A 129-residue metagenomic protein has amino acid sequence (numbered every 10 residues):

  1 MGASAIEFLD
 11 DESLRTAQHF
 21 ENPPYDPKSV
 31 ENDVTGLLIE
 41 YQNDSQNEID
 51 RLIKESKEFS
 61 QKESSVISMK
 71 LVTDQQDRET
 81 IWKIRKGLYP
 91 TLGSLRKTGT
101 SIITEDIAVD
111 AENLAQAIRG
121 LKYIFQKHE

Functional and structural regions predicted by a protein language model:
M1-E129: Noncatalytic alpha-helical scaffold of FAD-dependent oxidoreductases
